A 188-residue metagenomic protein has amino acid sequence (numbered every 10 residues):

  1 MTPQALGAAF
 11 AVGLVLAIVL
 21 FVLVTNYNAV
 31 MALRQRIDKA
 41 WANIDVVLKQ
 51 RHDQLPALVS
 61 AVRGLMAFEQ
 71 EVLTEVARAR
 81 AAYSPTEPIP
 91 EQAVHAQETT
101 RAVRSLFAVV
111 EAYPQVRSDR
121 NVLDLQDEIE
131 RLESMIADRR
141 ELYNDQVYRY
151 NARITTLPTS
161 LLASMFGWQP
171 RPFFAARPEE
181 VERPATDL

Functional and structural regions predicted by a protein language model:
T2-L188: A helix-centric hydrophobic-segment signal that preferentially recognizes long, alpha-helical stretches used
